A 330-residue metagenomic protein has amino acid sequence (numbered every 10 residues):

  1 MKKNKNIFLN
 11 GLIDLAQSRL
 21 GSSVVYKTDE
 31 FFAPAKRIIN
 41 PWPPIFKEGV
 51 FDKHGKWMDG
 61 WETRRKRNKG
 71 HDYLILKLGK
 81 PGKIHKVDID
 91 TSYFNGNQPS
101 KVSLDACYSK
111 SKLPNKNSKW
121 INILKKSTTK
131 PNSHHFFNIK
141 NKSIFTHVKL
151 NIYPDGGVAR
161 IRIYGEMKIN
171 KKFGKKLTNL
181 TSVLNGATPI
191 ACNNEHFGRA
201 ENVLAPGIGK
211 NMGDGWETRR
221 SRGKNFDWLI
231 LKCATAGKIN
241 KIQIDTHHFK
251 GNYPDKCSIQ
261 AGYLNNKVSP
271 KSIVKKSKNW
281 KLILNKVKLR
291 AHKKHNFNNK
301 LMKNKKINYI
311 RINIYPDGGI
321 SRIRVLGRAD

Functional and structural regions predicted by a protein language model:
M1-Y73, K77, Y164-A234, K250-N252 (+3 more regions): Disordered, acidic Ser/Thr/Pro-rich linker "stalks" and the adjacent N-terminal cap of the next globular domain
K56-L76, I84-Y93, N97-H147, G213-L231 (+4 more regions): A cross-kingdom feature marking solvent-exposed beta-strand/loop segments within repeated, beta-rich binding/scaffold
K80-G82, N141-S143, P154-G156, T235-G237 (+1 more regions): A generic beta-sheet turn/junction motif
D90, Y164, D245, N313 (+1 more regions): Conserved residues at the C-terminal ends of beta-strands
S103-D105, G165-M167, H248, S258-Q260 (+1 more regions): Short amphipathic alpha-helical segments embedded in low-complexity Lys/Glu-rich regions
K149-G157, R311-G318: Short beta-strand-plus-loop segments that form exposed binding edges in beta-rich domains
Y153, C233, H247-F249, L264 (+1 more regions): Extended repeat- or IDR-based interaction platforms in eukaryotic proteins
G156-F173, G318-D330: Edge beta-strands of jelly-roll/beta-sandwich modules across compartments, strongly enriched in secreted/luminal
